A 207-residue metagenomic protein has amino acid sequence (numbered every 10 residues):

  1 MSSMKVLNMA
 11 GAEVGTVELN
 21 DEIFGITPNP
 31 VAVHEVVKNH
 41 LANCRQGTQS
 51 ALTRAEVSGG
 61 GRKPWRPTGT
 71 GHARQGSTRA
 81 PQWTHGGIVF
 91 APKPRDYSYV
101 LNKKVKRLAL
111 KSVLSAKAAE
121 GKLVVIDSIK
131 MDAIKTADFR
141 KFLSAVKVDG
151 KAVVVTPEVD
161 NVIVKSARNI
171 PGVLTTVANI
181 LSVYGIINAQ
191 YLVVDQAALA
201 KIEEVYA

Functional and structural regions predicted by a protein language model:
M1-Q46, A91-A207: Extended polybasic, low-complexity segments that bind anionic RNA or targeting/receptor surfaces
M4, N8, E18, H40 (+4 more regions): Exposed boundary/loop context
P30-T68: A short, flexible low-complexity segment enriched in Lys/Arg and Gly/Pro that occurs in N-terminal basic tails
R54-F90: Glycine/serine-rich anion-binding loops at beta->alpha junctions that coordinate negatively charged ligand groups
